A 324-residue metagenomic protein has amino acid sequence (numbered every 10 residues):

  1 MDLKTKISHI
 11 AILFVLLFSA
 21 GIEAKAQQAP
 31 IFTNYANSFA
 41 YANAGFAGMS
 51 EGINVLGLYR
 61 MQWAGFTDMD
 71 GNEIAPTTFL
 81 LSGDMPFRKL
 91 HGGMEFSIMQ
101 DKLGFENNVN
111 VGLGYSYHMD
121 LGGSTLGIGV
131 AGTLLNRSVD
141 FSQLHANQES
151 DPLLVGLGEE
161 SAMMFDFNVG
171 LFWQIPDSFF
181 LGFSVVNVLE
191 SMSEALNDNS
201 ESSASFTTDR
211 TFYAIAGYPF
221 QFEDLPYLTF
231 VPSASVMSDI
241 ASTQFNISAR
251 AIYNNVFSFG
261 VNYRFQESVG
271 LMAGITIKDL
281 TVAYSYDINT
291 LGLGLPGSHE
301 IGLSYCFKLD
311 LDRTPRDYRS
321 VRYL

Functional and structural regions predicted by a protein language model:
M1-A11: Bacterial N-terminal signal peptides that target proteins for export
I10-A20: Bacterial N-terminal signal peptides
G21-A26: Sec/Tat signal peptide C-region and signal peptidase I cleavage site
Q27-L324: Subset of outer-membrane beta-barrel
